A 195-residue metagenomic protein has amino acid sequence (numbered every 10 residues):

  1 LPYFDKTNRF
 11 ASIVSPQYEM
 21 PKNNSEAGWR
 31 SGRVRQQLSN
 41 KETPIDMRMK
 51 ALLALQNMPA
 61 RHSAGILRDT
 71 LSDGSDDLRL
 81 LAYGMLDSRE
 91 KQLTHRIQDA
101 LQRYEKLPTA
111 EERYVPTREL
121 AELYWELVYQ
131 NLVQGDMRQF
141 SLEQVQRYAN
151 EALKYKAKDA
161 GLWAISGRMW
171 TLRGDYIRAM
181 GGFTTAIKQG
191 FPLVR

Functional and structural regions predicted by a protein language model:
L1-P21: N-terminal alpha-helical membrane-insertion module
V14-E26, M47-M58, D69, L80-K91 (+1 more regions): Structural detector for internal amphipathic alpha-helices that build alpha-solenoid repeat scaffolds
G28-L38, A60-L71, T94-Q102, W163-A164 (+1 more regions): Amphipathic alpha-helical scaffolding segments comprising HEAT/armadillo-like alpha-solenoid repeats
E42, E111, K154-K158, K188-F191: Short coil turns that delineate tetratricopeptide repeat
D46, V115, G161, R178 (+1 more regions): Start-of-helix register in tetratricopeptide repeats
D76, L80-Y83, D87, K91 (+3 more regions): Amphipathic alpha-helical repeat scaffolds of TPR domains
